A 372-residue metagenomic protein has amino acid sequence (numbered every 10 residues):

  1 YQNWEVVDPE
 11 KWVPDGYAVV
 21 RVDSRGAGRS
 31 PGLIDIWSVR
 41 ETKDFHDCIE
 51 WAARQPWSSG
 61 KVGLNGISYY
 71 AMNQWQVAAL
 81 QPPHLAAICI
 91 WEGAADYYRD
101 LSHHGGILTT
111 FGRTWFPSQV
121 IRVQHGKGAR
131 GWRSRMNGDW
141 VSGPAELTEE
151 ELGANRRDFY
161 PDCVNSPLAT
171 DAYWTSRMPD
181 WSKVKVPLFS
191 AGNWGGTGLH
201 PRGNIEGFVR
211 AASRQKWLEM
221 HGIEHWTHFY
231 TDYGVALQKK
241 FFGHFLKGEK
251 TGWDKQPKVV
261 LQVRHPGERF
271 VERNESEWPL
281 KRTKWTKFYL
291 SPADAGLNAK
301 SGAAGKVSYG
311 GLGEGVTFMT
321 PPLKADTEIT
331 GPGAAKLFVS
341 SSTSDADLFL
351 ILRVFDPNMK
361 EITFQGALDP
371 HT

Functional and structural regions predicted by a protein language model:
Y1-A53, S102, T109, P357 (+1 more regions): Cap/lid segment of the alpha/beta-hydrolase catalytic domain
Q2-D8, P14, A79-K183: Accessory cap/linker subdomain of secreted extracellular hydrolases
P56-Y69: Alpha/beta-hydrolase fold nucleophile elbow
A71-P82, L337: Short glycine-enriched nucleophile-adjacent loop and the immediately C-terminal alpha-helix near the catalytic center
D139-A145, T227-T372: C-terminal, loop-rich substrate-recognition/catalytic regions characterized by aromatic stacking residues
V184, S190-G192: Short beta-strand/loop motif that positions the catalytic acidic residue of the alpha/beta-hydrolase fold
T197-N204: Conserved alpha/beta-hydrolase "acid-adjacent" motif
A211-H225: Catalytic histidine neighborhood in serine/cysteine hydrolases with alpha/beta-hydrolase-type architecture
